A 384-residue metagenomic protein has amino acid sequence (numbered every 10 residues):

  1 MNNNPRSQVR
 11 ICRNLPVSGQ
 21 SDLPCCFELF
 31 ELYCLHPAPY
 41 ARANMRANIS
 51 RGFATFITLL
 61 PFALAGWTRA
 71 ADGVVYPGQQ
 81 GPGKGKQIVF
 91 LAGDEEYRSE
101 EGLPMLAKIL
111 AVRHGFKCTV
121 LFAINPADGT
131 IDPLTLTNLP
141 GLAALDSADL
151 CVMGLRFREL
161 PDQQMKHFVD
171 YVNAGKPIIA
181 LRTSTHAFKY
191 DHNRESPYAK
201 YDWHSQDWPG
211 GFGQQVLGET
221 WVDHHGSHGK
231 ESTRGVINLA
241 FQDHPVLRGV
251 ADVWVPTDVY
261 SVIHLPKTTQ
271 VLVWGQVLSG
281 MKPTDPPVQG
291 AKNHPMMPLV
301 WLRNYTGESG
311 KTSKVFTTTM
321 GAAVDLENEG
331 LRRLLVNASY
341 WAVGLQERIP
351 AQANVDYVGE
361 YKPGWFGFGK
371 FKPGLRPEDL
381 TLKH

Functional and structural regions predicted by a protein language model:
Q8, Q20, Y33-H36, Y40: Low-complexity, intrinsically disordered or signal/transmembrane-proximal segments
C12, C25-C26, C34: Cysteine-centered motifs
A54-A65: Bacterial N-terminal signal peptides
G66-A70: Sec/Tat signal peptide C-region and signal peptidase I cleavage site
A71-K86, E101-G102, V112-R113, S279-H384: Extracellular ligand-binding/catalytic regions of CAZymes and related secreted enzymes and adhesion modules
G73, A111, K117, T135-L136 (+2 more regions): Catalytic beta-strand/loop cores that center a nucleophilic Ser/Cys/Thr and support acyl-enzyme chemistry
V74-Q79, V89-L91, E95-F188: Helical hinge/lid and interdomain linker segments adjacent to catalytic or ligand-binding clefts that mediate domain
M153, F157-G249: A glycine-rich, often tryptophan-bearing local segment used as a flexible ligand/cofactor-contacting loop or short
